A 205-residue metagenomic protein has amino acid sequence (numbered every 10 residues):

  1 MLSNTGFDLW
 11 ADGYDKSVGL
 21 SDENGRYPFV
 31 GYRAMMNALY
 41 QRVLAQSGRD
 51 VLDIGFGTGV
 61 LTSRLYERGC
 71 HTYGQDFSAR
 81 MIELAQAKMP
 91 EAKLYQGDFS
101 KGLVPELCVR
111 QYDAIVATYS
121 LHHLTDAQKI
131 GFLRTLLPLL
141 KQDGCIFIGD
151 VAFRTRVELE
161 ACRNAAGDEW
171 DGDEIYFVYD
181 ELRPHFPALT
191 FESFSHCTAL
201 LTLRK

Functional and structural regions predicted by a protein language model:
M1-V43, T58-E106, F147-R204: Class I (Rossmann-like) S-adenosyl-L-methionine-dependent methyltransferase catalytic domain, capturing the SAM-binding
A45-S47, L107-R110: Glycine-rich phosphate-binding loop signature in dinucleotide/nucleotide-binding domains
G48-G55: Conserved class I S-adenosyl-L-methionine
C108, Q128-K129: Residues at alpha-helix caps and immediate loop-helix transition turns in enzyme cores, especially N- and C-cap
V116: A conserved beta-strand element that flanks and buttresses the S-adenosyl-L-methionine
Y119-S120: Short catalytic micro-motifs in class I SAM-dependent methyltransferases
I130-Q142: A short glycine-rich, Lys/Arg-flanked "PGG" loop and its adjoining helix->strand segment in the class I
